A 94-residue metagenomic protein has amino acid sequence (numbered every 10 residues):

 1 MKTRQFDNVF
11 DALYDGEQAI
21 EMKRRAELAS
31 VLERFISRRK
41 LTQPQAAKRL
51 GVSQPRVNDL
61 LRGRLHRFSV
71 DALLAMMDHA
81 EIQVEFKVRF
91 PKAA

Functional and structural regions predicted by a protein language model:
M1-S30, P91: N-terminal flexible/basic segments that precede or flank functional cores
L28-R34, R38: Short helix->loop/beta-hairpin flanking segments within DNA-binding domains
I36, A47, M77: The alpha-helix within a helix-turn-helix
L41-N58: Short alpha-helical DNA-recognition segment
L61: DNA major-groove recognition helix of helix-turn-helix
V70-K87: DNA major-groove recognition helix of helix-turn-helix/homeodomain DNA-binding modules
V88-A94: Short hydrophobic/aromatic patches at helix-to-coil boundaries
